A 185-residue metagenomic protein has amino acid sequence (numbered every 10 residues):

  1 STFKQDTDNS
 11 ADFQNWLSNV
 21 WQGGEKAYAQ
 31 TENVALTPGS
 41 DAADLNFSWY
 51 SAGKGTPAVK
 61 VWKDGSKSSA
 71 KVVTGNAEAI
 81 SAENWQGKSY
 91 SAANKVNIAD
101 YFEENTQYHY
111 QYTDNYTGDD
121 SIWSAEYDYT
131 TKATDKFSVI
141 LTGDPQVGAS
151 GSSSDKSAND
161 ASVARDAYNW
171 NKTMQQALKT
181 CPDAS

Functional and structural regions predicted by a protein language model:
S1-D6: Gram-positive cell-envelope targeting signals
D8-A29: A general sequence property marking short-to-moderate contiguous segments in secreted/outer-membrane adhesion
G24, Y28-S185: Divalent metal-dependent phosphoesterase catalytic cores across multiple superfamilies
